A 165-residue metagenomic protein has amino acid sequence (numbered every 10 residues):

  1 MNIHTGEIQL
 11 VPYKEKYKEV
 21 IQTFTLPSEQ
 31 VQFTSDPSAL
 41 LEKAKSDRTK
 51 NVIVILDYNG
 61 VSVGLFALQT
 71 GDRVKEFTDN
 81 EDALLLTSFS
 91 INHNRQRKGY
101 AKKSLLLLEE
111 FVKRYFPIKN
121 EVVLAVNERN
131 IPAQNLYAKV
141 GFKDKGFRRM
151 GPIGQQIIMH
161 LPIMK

Functional and structural regions predicted by a protein language model:
I3-E7, P12-S88, N92-N94, F111 (+1 more regions): Acetyl-CoA-dependent GNAT
Q69, V123-A125, K145: Solvent-exposed beta-strand sheet faces enriched in polar/charged residues
N92-N94, K98, E128-R129: Active-site acidic-Proline motif in GNAT/NAT acetyltransferases
R95, G99-L107: Conserved acetyl-CoA pyrophosphate-binding loop and the N-cap/start of the following alpha-helix in GNAT-like
G99, F116-P117, G141: Short glycine-rich hinge loops at helix-strand junctions in the catalytic core of two-component histidine kinases
K102, E128-G146: Conserved active-site alpha-helix within GNAT-family acetyltransferase domains
I118-Q134, M150-Q155, H160-M164: Conserved beta-strand-loop-alpha-helix junction that forms the acyl-donor binding cleft
